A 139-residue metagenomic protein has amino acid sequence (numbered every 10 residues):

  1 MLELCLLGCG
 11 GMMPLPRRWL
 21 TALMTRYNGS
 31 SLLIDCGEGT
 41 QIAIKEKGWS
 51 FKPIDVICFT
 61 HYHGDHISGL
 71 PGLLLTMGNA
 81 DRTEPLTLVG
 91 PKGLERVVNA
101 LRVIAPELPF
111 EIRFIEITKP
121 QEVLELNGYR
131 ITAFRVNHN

Functional and structural regions predicted by a protein language model:
M1-N139: Binuclear metal-dependent hydrolase catalytic cores
